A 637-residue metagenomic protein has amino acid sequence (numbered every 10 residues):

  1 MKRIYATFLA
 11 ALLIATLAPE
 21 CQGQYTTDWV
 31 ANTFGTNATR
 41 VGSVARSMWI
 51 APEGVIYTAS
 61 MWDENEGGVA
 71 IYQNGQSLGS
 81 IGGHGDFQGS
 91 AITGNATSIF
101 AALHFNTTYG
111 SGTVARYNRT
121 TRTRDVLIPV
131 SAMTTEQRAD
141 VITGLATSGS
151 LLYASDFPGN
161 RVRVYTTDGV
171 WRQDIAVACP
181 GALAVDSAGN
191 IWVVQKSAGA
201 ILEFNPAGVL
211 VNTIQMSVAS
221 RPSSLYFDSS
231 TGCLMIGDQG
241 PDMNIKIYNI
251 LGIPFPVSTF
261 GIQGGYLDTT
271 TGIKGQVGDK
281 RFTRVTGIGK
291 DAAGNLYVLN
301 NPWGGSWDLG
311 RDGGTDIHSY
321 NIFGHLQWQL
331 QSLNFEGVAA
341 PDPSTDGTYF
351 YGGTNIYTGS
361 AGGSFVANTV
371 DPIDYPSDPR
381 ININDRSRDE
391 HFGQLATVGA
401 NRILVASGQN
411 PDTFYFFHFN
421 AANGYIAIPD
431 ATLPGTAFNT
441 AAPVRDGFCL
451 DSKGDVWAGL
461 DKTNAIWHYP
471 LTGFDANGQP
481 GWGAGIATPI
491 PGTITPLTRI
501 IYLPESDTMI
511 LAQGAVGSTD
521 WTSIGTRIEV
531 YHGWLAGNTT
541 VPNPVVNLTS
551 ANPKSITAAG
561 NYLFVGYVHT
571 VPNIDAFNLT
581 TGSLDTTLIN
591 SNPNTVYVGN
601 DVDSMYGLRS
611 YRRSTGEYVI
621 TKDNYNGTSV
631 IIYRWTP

Functional and structural regions predicted by a protein language model:
F8-T16: Bacterial N-terminal signal peptides
T26-T39, I81-G85, V126-Q137, Q215-S217 (+7 more regions): Surface-exposed loop and turn segments in beta-propeller and other repeat-based domains that flank or scaffold
N37-D63: Beta-strand-rich domains and repeat architectures in extracellular enzymes and scaffolds, especially beta-propellers
S43-S47, G85-G94, R138-A146, C179-D186 (+8 more regions): Repeated scaffold domains used in trafficking and secretory/extracellular systems, primarily beta-propellers
V55-T58, I99-A101, L152-A154, N190-V193 (+8 more regions): Conserved beta-propeller blade signature
W62-E66, F105-G110, G159-N160, A198-G199 (+8 more regions): Short glycine/acidic-enriched loop and turn motifs that connect beta-strands
Y72-Q76, Y117-R122, Y165-V170, F204-V209 (+8 more regions): Short loop/turn segments that connect beta-strands within beta-propeller blades
A339, I356-G359, N600-P637: Blade-level signature of beta-propeller repeat domains, shared across WD40, Kelch, NHL, RCC1 and BNR/Asp-box propellers
